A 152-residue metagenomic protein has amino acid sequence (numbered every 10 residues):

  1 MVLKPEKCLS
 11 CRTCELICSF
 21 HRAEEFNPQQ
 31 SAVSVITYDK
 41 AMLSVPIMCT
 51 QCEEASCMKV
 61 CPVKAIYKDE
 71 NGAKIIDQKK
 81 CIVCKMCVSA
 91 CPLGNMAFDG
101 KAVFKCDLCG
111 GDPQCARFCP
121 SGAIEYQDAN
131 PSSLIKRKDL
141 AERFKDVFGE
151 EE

Functional and structural regions predicted by a protein language model:
M1-C8, P46: Immediate flanking context of iron-sulfur cluster ligation sites
P5-F26, S31-T37: A positional/architectural concept
K7, E70-N71: Residue-level recognition of short loop/turn positions
Q30-M58, V63, Q78-E152: Flanking helices and flexible, charged tails adjoining ferredoxin-like Fe-S electron-transfer domains in multi-subunit
I66: Zn2+-dependent peptidoglycan hydrolase active-site motif and core
N71-G72, K101: Short, Lys/Arg-rich nucleic-acid/phosphate-binding segment
